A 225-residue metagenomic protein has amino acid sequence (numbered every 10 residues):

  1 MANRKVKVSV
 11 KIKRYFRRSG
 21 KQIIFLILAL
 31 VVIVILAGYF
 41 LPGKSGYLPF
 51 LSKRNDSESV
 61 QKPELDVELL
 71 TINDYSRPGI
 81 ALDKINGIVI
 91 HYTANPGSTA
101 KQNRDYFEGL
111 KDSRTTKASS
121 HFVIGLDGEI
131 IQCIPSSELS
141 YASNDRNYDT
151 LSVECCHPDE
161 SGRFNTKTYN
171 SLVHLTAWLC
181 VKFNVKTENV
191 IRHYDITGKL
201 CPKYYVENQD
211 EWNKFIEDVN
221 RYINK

Functional and structural regions predicted by a protein language model:
A2-S143: N-terminal catalytic cores of peptidoglycan-degrading enzymes
Q22-A29, A37-P63, D159-K225: Basic/polar, cationic surfaces and motifs that engage anionic cell-wall and phosphate/carboxylate ligands
I80-L82, R114-T115, Y141-D145, E160-S171 (+1 more regions): Extracytoplasmic/periplasmic, Sec-exported soluble proteins
A94, R146, L151-E160: Cell-envelope and extracellular/periplasmic
F107-S113, Y141-S143, T150-V153, N170-H174 (+1 more regions): Short, low-complexity, polar/charged sequence segments that are solvent-exposed and flexible
